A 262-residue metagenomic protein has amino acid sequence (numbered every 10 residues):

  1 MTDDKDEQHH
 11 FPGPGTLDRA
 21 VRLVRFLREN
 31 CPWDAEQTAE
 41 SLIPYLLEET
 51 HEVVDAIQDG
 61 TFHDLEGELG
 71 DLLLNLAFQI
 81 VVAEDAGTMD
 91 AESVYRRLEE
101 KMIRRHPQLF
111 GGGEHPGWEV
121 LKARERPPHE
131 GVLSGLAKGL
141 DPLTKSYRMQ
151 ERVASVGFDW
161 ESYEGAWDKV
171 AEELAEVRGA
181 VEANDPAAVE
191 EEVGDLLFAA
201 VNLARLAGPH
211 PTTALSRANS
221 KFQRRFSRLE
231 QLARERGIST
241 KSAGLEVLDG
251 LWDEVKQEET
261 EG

Functional and structural regions predicted by a protein language model:
M1-E68, L74-V193, L197-G262: Flexible "arm" and connector segments at domain edges
